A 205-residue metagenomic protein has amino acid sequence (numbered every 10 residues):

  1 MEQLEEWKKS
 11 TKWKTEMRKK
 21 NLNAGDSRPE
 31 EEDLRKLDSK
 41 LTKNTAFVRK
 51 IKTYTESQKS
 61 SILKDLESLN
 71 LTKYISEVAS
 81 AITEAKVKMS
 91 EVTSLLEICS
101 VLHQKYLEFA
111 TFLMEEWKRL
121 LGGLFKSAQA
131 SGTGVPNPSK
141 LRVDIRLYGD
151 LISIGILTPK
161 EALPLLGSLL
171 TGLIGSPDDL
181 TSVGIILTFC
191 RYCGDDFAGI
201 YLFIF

Functional and structural regions predicted by a protein language model:
M1-V92, E97, A110-E115, R119 (+5 more regions): Long, low-complexity, intrinsically disordered regions
S100: Phosphate-handling catalytic cores of nucleic-acid transaction enzymes
H103-Y106, G194: Eukaryotic basic, amphipathic alpha-helical target segments in cytosolic regions
K105, S139, Y148-L157: Extended alpha-helical interaction segments
I145: Glycine-rich, often proline-containing surface loops adjacent to acidic residues and nearby aromatics that form
